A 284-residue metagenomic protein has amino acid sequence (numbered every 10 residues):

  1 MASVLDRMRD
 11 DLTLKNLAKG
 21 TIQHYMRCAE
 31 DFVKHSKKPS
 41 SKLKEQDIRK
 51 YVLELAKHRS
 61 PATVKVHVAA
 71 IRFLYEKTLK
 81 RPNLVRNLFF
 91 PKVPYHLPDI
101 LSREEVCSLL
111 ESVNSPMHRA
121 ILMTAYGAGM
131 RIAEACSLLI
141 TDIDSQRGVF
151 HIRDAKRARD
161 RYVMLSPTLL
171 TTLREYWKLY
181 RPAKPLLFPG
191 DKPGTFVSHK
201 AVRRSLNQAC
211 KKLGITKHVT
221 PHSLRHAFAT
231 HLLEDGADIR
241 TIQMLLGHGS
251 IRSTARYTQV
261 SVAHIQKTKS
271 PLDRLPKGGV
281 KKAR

Functional and structural regions predicted by a protein language model:
M1-R284: Conserved catalytic core of the tyrosine transesterase superfamily
